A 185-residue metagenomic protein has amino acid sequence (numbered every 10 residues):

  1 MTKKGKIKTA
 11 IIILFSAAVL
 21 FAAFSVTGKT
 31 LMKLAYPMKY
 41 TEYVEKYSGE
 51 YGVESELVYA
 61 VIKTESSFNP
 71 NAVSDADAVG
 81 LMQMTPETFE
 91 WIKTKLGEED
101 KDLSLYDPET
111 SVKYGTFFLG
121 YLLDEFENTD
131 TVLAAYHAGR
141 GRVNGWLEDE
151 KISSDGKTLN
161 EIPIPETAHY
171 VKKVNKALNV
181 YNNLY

Functional and structural regions predicted by a protein language model:
M1-K6: N-terminal Lys/Arg-rich, disordered targeting/topogenic segments
I7-T9, V174: Hydrophobic alpha-helical segments, especially transmembrane helices and their immediate juxtamembrane helical caps
A10-V26: Hydrophobic membrane-insertion alpha-helices, especially the h-region of bacterial N-terminal signal peptides
A23-Y185: Catalytic glycan-binding domains that act on GlcNAc-containing polysaccharides
